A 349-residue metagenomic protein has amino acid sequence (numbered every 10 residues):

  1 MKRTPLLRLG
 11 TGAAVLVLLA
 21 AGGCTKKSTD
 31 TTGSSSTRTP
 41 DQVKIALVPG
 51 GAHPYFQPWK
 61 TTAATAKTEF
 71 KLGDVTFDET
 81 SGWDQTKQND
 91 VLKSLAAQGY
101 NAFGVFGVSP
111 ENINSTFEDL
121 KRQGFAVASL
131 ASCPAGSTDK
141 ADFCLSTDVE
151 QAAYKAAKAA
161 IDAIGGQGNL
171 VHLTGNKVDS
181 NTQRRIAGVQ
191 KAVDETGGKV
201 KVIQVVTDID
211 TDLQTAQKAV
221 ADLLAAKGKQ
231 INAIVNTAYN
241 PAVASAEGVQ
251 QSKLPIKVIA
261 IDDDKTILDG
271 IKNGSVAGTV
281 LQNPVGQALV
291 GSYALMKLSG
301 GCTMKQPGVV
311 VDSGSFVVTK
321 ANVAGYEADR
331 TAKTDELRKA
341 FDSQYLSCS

Functional and structural regions predicted by a protein language model:
M1-K44, E118-Q123, S347-S349: Short, low-complexity disordered leader/linker segments with a strong preference for bacterial N-terminal type II
G12, T25, S35-D41, S180-N181 (+2 more regions): Hinge/cleft segment of the Venus flytrap/periplasmic-binding protein
R38-T62, A66-F70, T76-D90, F106-P110 (+2 more regions): Extracytoplasmic "Venus flytrap"
Y55-F70, A152-A156, S180-V200, T215-A219 (+2 more regions): Short, solvent-exposed amphipathic alpha-helices that sit in or adjacent to ligand/effector-binding or catalytic
V75-G99, V206-K227, A242-A244: Structural motif
Q88, C144-L170, R184, Q214-Q217 (+2 more regions): Hydrophobic alpha-helical segments within soluble ligand-binding/sensing domains
V105-R122, V189, I209-G270: Hydrophobic alpha-helical
E111, S115-Q151, N169, G175 (+1 more regions): Flexible loop/hinge segments that line or gate small-molecule binding clefts
